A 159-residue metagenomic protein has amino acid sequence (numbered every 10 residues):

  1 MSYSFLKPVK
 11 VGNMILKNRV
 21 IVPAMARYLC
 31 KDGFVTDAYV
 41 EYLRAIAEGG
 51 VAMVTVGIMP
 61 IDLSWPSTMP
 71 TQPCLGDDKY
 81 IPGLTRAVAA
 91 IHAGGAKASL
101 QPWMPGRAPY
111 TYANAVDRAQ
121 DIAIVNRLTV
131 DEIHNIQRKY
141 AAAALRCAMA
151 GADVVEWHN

Functional and structural regions predicted by a protein language model:
M1-N159: Flavin-dependent oxidoreductase catalytic cores
